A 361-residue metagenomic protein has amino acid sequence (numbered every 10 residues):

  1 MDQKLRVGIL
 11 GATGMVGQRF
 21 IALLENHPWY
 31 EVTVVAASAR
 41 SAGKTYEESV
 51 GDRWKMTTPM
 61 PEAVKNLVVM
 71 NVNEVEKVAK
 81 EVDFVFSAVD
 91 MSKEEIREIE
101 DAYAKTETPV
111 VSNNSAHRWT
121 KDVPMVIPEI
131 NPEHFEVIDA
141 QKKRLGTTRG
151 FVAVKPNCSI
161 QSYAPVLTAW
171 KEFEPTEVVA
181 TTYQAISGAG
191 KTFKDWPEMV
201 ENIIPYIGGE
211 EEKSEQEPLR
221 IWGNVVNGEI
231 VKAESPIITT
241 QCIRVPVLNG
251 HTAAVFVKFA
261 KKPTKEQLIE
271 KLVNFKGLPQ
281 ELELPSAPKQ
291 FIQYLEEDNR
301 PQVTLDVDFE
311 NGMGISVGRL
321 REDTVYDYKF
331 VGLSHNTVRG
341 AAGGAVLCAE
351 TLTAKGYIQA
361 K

Functional and structural regions predicted by a protein language model:
M1-P205, I237, F309, S316 (+2 more regions): N-terminal Rossmann-like NAD(P) cofactor-binding subdomain of oxidoreductases, focused on the glycine-rich
S187-K361: Charged docking surfaces used in two-component/phosphorelay signaling
